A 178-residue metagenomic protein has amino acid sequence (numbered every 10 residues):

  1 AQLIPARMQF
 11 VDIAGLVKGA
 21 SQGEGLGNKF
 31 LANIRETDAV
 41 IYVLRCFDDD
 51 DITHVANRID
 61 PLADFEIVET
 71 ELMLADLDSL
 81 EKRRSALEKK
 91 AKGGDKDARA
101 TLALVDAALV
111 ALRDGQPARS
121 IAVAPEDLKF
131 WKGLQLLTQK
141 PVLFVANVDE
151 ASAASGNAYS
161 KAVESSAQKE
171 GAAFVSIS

Functional and structural regions predicted by a protein language model:
A1-Y42, F47-E69, A122-L134, G156-Y159: Switch II of P-loop NTPase G domains
F10-I13, L77, Q139: ATP/adenylate-binding site constellation spanning eukaryotic-like Ser/Thr protein kinases, ABC-transporter
D38-A39, R45, T53-H54, L74 (+1 more regions): Hydrophobic alpha-helical hairpins/lids featuring a short glycine-rich hinge
E69-E71, E150: Acidic-residue sensor for enzyme active/binding pockets
E81, A86-S178: C-terminal-of-GTPase-core extension/linker across diverse P-loop GTPases
